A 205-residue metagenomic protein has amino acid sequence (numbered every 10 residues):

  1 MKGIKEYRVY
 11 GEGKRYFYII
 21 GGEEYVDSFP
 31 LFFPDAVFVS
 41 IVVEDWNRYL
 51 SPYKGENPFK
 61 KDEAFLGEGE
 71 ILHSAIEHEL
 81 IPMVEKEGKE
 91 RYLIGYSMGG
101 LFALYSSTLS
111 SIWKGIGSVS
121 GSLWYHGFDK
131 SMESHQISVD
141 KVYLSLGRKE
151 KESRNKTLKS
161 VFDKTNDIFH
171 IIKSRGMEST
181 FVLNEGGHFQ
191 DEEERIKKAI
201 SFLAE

Functional and structural regions predicted by a protein language model:
M1-G11: N-terminal cap/lid segment of alpha/beta-hydrolase-fold proteins
K5, K14-M83: Serine-hydrolase catalytic machinery in alpha/beta-hydrolase-like enzymes
Y18-G22, S120, L146: The conserved beta1-alpha1 loop
E90-G95, V119: Short beta-strand immediately N-terminal to the catalytic nucleophile in serine-hydrolase-like folds
I94-G99, A103: Gly/Ala-rich beta-loop-alpha elbow adjacent to hydrolase catalytic centers
Y105-L109: Active-site signature of alpha/beta-hydrolase-fold catalytic machinery across serine- and Asp/Cys-nucleophile hydrolases
I112-W124: A conserved short beta-strand
W124-A204: The feature captures the conserved acid-bearing segment of alpha/beta-hydrolase catalytic domains
